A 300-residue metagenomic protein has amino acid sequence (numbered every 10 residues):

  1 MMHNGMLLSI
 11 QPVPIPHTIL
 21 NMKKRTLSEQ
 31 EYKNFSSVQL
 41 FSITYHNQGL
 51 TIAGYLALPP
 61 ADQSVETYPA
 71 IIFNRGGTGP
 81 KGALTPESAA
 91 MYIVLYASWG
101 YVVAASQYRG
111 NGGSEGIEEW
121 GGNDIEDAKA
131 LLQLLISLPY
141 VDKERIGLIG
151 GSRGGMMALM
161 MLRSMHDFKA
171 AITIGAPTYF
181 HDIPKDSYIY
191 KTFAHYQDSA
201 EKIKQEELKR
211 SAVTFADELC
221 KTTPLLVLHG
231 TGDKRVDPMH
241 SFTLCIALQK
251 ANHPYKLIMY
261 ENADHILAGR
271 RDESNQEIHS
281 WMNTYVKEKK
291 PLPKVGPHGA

Functional and structural regions predicted by a protein language model:
I19-E66: N-terminal cap/lid segment of alpha/beta-hydrolase-fold proteins
Q63-Y68, F73-G116, H181: Short substrate-entry loop that stabilizes the transition state in hydrolases
R75, F242-A300: C-terminal catalytic histidine-bearing segment of alpha/beta-hydrolase fold enzymes
A83-L84, A176, H181-E218: Mobile cap/lid helix-loop segments that gate and shape the active-site cleft of serine hydrolases
E119-P139: Alpha/beta-hydrolase active-site loop
Y140-S152: Alpha/beta-hydrolase fold nucleophile elbow
G155-H166: Short glycine-enriched nucleophile-adjacent loop and the immediately C-terminal alpha-helix near the catalytic center
L219, L226-H229, D233: Short beta-strand/loop motif that positions the catalytic acidic residue of the alpha/beta-hydrolase fold
